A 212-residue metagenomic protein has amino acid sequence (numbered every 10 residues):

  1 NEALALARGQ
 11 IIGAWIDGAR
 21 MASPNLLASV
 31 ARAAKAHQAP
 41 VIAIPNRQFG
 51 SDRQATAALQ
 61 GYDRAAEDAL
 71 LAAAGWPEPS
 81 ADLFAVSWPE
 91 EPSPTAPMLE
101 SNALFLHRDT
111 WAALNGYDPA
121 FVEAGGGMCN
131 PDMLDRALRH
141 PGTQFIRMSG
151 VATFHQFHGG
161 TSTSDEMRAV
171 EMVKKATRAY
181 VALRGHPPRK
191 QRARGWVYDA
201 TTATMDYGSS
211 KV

Functional and structural regions predicted by a protein language model:
N1, A19, P24, L99-L104 (+1 more regions): Conserved glycosyltransferase catalytic-site signature
N1-I11: Active-site nucleotide-sugar/metal-binding loop of Leloir-type enzymes
R8-G9, E100-N115: Conserved nucleotide-sugar donor-binding and metal-coordinating catalytic region shared by glycosyltransferases
Q10-R20: Short beta-strand-to-loop acidic/aromatic patch adjacent to the donor-nucleotide binding site
I11, A39-V41, F145: Short, Asp-centered acidic motifs that coordinate Mg2+ and/or phosphate in catalytic or ligand-binding sites
N25-L71: Conserved donor NDP-sugar-binding/catalytic core segment of glycosyltransferases
A72-L106: A recurrent flexible, glycine/aromatic-enriched loop bordering the glycosyltransferase active site that acts as
A120-V212: C-terminal catalytic/acceptor-binding lobe
